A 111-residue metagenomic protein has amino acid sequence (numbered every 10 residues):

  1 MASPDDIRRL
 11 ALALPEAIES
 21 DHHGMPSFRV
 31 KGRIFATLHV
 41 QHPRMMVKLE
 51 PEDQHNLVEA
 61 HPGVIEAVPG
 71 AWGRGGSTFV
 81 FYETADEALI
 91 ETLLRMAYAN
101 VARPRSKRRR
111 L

Functional and structural regions predicted by a protein language model:
M1-L111: Charge-dense, helix-prone N-terminal extensions
